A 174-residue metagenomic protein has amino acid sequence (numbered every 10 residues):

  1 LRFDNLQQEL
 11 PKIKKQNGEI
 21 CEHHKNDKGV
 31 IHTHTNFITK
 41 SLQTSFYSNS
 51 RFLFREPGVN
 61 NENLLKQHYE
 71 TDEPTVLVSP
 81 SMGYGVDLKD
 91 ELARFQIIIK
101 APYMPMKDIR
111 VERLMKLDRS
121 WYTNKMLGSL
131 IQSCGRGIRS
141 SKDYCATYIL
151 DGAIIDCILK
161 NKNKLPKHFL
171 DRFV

Functional and structural regions predicted by a protein language model:
L1-V174: ASCE RecA-like P-loop NTPase motor cores that couple ATP hydrolysis to mechanical translocation on nucleic acids
